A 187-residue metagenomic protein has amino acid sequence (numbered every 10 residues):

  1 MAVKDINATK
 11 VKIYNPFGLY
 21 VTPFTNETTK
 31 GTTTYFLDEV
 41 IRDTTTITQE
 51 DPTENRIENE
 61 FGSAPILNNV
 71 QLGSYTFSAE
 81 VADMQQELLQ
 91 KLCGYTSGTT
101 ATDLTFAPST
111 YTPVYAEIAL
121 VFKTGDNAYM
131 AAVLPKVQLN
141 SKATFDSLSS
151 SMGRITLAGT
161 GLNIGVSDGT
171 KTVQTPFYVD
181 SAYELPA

Functional and structural regions predicted by a protein language model:
M1-N26, N163-A187: Compositionally biased, intrinsically disordered low-complexity segments enriched in polar/Pro/Gly and often Gln
A2-L89, K136-R154: Solvent-exposed edge beta-strands and adjacent loop segments that serve as assembly or binding interfaces
T76-E80, E117-A119, T156-T160: Beta-strand secondary-structure signal
V81-Q85, F122-D126, Q138-S141, G161-G165: Beta-strand elements of well-folded, non-transmembrane domains
K91-T99, L134-P135: "Short basic amphipathic alpha-helical interaction patches in structured regions
T99-V114, P176-A187: Short, cationic low-complexity segments
A107-S147: Acidic, glycine-rich flexible loop segments
A131-A187: Mixed-charge, glycine-accented linear interaction segment located at domain edges/termini
